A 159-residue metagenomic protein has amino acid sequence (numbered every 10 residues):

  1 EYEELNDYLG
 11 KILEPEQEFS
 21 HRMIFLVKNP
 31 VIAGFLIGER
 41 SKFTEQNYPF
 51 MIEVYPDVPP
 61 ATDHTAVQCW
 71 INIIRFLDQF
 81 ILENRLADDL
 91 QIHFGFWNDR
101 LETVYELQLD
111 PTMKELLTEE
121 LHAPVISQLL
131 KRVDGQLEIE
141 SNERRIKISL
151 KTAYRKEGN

Functional and structural regions predicted by a protein language model:
E1, H64-I92, P124-L129: Conserved ATP-binding N-box helix of the HATPase_c
E1-K28, P60-A61: Histidine phosphotransfer helical core of two-component systems
E4, S127-N159: Flexible, glycine-/charge-rich segments associated with ATP-binding catalytic modules
I24, F50-I73: Conserved short strand/loop->alpha-helix "switch" segment adjacent to the catalytic nucleotide/phosphoryl-transfer site
F25-Q46: Short beta-to-alpha transition helix within the HATPase_c
P30-G34, Q68, N72, L121: Charged, alpha-helix-enriched surfaces in structured cytosolic catalytic cores of large nucleotide-utilizing machines
Q79-N98, T118, Q136, S141: ATP-lid-like helix-loop hinge signature
G95-L129, E157-N159: Glycine-rich/acidic phosphate-handling loop/turn and adjacent ATP-lid/helix of nucleotide-binding kinase/ATPase domains
